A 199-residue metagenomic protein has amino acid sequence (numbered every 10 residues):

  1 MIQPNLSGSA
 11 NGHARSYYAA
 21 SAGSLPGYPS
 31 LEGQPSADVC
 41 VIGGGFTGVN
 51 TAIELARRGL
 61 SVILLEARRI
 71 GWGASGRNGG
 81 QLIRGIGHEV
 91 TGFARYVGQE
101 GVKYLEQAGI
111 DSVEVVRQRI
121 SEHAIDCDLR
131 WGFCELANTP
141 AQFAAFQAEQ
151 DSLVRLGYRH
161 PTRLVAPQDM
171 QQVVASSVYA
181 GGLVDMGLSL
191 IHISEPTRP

Functional and structural regions predicted by a protein language model:
M1-V39: Extreme N-terminal leader/targeting segments of oxidoreductases
A37-L64: N-terminal Rossmann-like FAD-binding beta1-loop-alpha1 element of flavoenzymes
R57-R77: Glycine-rich FAD pyrophosphate-binding loop
G79-R84: Short, surface-exposed loop/turn segments at secondary-structure boundaries that line and modulate
G85-Q168: Dinucleotide-binding Rossmann-like beta1-alpha1 core, especially the glycine-rich loop that anchors the ADP
Q168-S177: Flexible hinge/switch segments at interdomain interfaces of large molecular machines
S189-R198: Residue-level detector of conserved catalytic or cofactor/ligand-binding positions in enzyme active sites
